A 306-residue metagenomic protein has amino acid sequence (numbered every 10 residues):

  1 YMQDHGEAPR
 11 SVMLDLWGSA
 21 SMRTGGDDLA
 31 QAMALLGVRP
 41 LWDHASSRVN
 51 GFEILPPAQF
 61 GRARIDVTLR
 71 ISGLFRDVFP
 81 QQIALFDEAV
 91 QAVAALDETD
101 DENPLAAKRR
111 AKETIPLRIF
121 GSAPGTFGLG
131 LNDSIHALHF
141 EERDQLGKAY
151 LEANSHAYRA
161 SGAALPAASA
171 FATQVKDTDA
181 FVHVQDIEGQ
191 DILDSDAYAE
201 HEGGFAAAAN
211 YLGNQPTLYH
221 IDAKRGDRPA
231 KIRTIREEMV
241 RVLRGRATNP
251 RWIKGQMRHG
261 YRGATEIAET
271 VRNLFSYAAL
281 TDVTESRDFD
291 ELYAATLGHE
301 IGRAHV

Functional and structural regions predicted by a protein language model:
Y1-H305: Ligand/cofactor-recognition surfaces for anionic moieties
